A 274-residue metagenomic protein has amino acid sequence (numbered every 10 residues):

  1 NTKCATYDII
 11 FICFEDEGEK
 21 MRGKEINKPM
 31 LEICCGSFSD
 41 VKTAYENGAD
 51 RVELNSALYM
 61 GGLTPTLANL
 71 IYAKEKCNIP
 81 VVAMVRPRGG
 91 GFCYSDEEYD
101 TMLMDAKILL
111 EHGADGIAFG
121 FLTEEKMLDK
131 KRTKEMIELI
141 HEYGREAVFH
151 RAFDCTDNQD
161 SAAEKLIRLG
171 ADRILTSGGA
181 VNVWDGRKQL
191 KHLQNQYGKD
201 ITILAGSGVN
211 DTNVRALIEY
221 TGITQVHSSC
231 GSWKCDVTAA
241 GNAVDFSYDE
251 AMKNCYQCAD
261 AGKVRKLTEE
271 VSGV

Functional and structural regions predicted by a protein language model:
I26-G36, R86-T101, V148-N158: Active-site mouth loops of central-metabolism enzymes
P29-I33, V52-L54, V81-V85, I117-F119 (+4 more regions): Hydrophobic faces of well-ordered beta-strands that scaffold small-molecule active sites in alpha/beta enzyme cores
S39-V41, Y94-M104, D157-R168, V209-I223: Catalytic cores of alpha/beta
E53-G62, H112, A118-E124, A171-V183 (+1 more regions): Glycine-rich phosphate-binding active-site loops on the catalytic face of alpha/beta enzymes
Y59-C77, T123-L139, T156-S161, V181-Q194 (+2 more regions): Active-site-adjacent beta->alpha loops and helix N-cap segments on the catalytic face of soluble alpha/beta enzymes
T64-G89, K130-F149, Q189-S207, C255-G273: Alpha-helix-loop-beta-strand connector modules within alpha/beta enzyme cores
P80-T133: Glycine/small-residue-rich loop that forms an oxyanion/phosphate-binding "nest" at active or ligand-binding sites
G89, G198-V274: C-terminal alpha-helical cap/extension of soluble enzyme domains
